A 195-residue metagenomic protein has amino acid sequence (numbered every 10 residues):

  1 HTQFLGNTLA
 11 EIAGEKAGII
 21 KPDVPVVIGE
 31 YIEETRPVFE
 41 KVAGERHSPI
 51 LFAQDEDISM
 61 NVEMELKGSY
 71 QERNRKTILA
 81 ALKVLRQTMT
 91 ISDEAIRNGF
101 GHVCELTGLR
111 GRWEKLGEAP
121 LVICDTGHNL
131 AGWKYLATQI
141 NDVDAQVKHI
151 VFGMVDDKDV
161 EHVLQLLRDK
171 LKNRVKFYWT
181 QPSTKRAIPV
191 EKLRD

Functional and structural regions predicted by a protein language model:
H1, E11, N61-K176: Nucleotide phosphate-binding/pyrophosphate-handling subdomain across enzymes that bind or process nucleotide phosphates
H1-E30: Flexible active-site lid/hinge loop adjacent to a nucleotide/diphosphate and Mg2+-phosphate binding pocket
H1-F4, A10-E11, E33-M64, S69: Extended acidic/charged loop-beta regions that coordinate divalent cations and stabilize anionic phosphate/carboxylate
H1-L5, F100, G111, Q181-R194: Flexible, gly/pro- and Lys/Arg-enriched active-site loops
E15, P22-D23, R46, R73 (+1 more regions): Structured helix-beta-strand junction loops
A17-K21, G44-P49, K83, Q87 (+2 more regions): Generic secondary-structure signature for well-ordered alpha-helical cores
G29-A53, E72, L121-I123, L164-D195: C-terminal helical cap/extension that packs against the catalytic core of soluble nucleotide-cofactor enzymes
E34, I58, D156-K158, K185: Surface-exposed, flexible loop/turn segments at secondary-structure boundaries
